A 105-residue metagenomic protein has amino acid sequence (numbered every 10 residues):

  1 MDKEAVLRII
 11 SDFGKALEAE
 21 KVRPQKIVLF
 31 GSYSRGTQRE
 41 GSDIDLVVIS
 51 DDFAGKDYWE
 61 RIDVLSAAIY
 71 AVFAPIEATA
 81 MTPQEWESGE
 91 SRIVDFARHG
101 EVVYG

Functional and structural regions predicted by a protein language model:
M1-Q25, R35-E40, D51-G105: Catalytic core of pol beta-like nucleotidyltransferases
F30-S32: Glycine-rich beta-strand-to-loop/alpha-helix junction loops that act as flexible
I44-L46: Amphipathic, hydrophobic secondary-structure cores in small proteins
